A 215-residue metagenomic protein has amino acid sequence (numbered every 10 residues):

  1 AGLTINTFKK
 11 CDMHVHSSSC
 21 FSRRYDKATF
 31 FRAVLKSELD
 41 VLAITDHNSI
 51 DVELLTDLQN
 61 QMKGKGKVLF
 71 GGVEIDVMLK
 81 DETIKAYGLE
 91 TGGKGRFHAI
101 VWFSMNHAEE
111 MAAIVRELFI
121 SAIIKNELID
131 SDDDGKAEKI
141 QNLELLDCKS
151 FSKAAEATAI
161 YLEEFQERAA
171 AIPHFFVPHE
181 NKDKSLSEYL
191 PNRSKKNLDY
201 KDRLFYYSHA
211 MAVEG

Functional and structural regions predicted by a protein language model:
G2-E156: A metal-dependent hydrolase metal-coordination microenvironment
G135-E214: Hydrophobic, aromatic-enriched interface-forming segments
